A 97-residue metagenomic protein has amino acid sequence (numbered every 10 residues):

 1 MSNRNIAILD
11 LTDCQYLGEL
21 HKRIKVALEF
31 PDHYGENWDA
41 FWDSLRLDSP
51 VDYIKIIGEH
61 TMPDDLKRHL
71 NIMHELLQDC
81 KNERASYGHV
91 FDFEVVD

Functional and structural regions predicted by a protein language model:
S2-D97: Positively charged, polar, low-complexity stretches
